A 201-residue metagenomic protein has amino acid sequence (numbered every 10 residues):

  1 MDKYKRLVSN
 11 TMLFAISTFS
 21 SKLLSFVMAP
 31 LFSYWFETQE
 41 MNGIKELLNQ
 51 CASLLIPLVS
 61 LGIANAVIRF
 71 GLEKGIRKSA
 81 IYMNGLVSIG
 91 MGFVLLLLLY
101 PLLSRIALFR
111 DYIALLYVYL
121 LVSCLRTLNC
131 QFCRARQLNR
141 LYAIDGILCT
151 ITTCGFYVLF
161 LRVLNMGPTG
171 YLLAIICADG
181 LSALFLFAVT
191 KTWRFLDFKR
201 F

Functional and structural regions predicted by a protein language model:
K3, V67, C130-A135, N139 (+2 more regions): C-terminal transmembrane helix end/exit motif
K3-K5, S33-M41, S53-V87, R134-R140: Transmembrane-helix boundary and interhelical linker motifs in polytopic inner-membrane proteins
K5-L61, T150-C154: Signature of the first transmembrane helix
T11-S21, G75, S79, V118-S123 (+1 more regions): Alpha-helical transmembrane segments of multi-pass membrane transporters/permeases
T18, K22, Q50-S53, F93 (+3 more regions): Residue-level recognition of pore/gate-forming positions within transmembrane alpha-helices of multi-pass
Q39-L48, E73-N84, F93-L121, V163-L172: Membrane-interface helix-capping segments at transmembrane helix termini in multi-pass transporters
L54-L58, G90-F93, R105-N129, A143 (+1 more regions): Alpha-helical transmembrane segments of multi-pass membrane proteins
A114-Y117, I144-T192: Hydrophobic alpha-helical transmembrane segments
